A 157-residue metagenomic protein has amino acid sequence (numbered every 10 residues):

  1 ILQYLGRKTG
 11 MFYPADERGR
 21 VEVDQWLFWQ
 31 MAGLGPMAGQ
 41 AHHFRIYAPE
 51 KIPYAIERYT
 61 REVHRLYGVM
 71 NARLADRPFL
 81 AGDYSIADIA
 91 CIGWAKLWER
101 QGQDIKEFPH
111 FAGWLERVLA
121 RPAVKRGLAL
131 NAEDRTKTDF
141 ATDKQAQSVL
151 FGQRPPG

Functional and structural regions predicted by a protein language model:
I1, V23, M70, D88 (+1 more regions): Residue-level signal for nonpolar/aromatic packing positions in well-ordered secondary structure
I1-Y67, N71, D76, R154-G157: GST-like domain detector, emphasizing the conserved glutathione-binding G-site in the N-terminal thioredoxin-like
M11, A72-D83, A123-G127: Surface-exposed helix-capping loop/turn segments at secondary-structure junctions
F28-W29, Y59, W94, W114 (+2 more regions): Tryptophan-centric aromatic hotspots in well-structured domains and transmembrane helices
G33, M37-H42, F79-E107, A112-A120: GST superfamily/GST-like fold recognition
A41-I46, F108, E133-D134, A146-V149: Juxtamembrane/interface motifs at transmembrane-helix termini
R121, A129-A132: Intrinsically disordered, low-complexity glycine/proline-rich and charged
N131-G157: Acidic/histidine-enriched, glycine/proline-rich intrinsically disordered or flexible terminal extensions
